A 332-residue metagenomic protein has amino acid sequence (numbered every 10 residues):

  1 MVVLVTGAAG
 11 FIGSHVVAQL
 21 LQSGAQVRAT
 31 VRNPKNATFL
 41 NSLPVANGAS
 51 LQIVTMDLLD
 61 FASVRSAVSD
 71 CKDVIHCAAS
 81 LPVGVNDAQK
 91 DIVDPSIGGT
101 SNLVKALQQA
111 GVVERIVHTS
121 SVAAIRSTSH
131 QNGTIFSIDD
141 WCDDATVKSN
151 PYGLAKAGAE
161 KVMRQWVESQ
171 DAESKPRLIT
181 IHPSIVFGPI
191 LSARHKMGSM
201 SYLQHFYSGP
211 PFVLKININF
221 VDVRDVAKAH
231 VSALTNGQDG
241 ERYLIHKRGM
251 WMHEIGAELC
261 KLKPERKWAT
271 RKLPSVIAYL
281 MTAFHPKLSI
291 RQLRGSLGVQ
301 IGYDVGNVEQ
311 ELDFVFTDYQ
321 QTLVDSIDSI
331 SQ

Functional and structural regions predicted by a protein language model:
V3-A25: N-terminal Rossmann NAD(P)H-binding glycine-rich loop of SDR-like oxidoreductase domains
P34-N36, P44-G98: NAD(P)H-binding glycine-rich loop region in Rossmannoid oxidoreductase-like domains and their noncatalytic homologs
V85-N86, D143-S149, S192-V221, D225: A conserved pocket-lining segment of Rossmann-fold NAD(P)-dependent short-chain dehydrogenase/reductase
N86-N150, D171: Conserved Rossmann-fold NAD(P)-dependent oxidoreductase catalytic core, especially the SDR/UDP-sugar
V147-L178: Active-site Tyr-X1-5-Lys
A172-P176, V186-S201, A233-Y243: Glycine/proline-rich active-site loop of Rossmann-fold NAD(P)-dependent oxidoreductases
A229-L288, Y319-I330: Mid/C-terminal beta-alpha module of Rossmann-like enzyme folds, strongest in SDR-family dehydrogenases/epimerases
A278-V315: Conserved C-terminal active-site "lid" loop/helix of NAD(P)H-dependent oxidoreductases that clamps the redox cofactor
